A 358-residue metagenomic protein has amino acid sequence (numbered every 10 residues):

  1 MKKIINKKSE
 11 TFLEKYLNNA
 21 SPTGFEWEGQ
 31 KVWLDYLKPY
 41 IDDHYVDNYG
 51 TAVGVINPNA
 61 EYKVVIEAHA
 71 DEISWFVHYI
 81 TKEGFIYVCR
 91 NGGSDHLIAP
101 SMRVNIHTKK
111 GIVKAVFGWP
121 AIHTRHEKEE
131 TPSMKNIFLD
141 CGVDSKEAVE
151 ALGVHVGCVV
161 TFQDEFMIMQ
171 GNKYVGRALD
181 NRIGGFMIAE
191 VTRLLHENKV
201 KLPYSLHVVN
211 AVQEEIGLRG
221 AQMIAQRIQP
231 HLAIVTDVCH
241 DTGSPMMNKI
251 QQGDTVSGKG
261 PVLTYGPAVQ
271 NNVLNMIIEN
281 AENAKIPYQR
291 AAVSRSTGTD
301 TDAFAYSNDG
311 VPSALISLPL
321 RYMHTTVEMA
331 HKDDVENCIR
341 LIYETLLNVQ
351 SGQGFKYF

Functional and structural regions predicted by a protein language model:
M1-F358: N-terminal hydrophobic/helix-forming segments and targeting peptides
